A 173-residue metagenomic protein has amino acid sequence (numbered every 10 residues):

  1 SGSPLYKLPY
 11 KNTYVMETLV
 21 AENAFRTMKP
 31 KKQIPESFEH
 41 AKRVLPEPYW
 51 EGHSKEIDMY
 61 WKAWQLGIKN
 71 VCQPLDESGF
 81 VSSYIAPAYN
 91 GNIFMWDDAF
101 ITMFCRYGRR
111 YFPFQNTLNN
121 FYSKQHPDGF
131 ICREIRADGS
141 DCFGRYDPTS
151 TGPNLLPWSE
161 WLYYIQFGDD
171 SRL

Functional and structural regions predicted by a protein language model:
S1-G91, N116: Low-complexity, Ser/Thr/Pro/Gly-enriched N-terminal "stalk/linker" regions
V15, G91-L173: Aromatic-rich carbohydrate-recognition surfaces in CAZymes
